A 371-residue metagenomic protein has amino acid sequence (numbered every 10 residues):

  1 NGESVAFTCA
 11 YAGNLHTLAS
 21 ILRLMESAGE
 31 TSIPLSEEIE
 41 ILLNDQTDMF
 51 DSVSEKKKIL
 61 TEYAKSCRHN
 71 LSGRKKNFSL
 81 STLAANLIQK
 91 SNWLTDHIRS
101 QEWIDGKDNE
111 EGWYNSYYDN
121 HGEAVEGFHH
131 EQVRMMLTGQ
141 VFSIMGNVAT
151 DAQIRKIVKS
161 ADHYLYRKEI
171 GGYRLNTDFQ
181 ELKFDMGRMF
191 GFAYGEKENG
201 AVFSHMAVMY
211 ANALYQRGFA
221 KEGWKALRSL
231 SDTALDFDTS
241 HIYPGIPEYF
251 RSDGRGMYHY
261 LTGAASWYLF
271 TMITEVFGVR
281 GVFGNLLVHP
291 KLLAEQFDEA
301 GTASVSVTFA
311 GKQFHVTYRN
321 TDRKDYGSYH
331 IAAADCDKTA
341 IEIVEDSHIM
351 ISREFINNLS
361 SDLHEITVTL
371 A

Functional and structural regions predicted by a protein language model:
N1-A371: Acidic, mature catalytic/reactive cores of soluble proteins
